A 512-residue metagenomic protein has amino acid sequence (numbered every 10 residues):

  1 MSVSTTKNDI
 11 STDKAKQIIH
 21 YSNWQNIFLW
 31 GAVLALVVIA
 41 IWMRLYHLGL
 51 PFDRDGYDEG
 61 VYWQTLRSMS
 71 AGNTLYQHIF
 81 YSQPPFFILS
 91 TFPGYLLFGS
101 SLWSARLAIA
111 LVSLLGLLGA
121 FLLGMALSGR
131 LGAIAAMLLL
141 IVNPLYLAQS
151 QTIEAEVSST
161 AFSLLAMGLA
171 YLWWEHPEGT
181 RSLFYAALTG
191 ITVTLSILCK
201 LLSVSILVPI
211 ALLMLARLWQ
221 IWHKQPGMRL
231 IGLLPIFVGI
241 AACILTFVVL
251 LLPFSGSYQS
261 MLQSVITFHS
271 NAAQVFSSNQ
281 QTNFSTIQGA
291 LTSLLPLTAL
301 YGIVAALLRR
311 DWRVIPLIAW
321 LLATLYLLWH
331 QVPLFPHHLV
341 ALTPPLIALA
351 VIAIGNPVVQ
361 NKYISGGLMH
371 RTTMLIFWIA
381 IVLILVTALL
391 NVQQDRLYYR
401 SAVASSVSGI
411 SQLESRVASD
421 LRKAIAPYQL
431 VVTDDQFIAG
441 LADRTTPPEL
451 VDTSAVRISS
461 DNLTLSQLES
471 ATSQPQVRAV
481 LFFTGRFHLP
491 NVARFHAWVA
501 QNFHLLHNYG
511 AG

Functional and structural regions predicted by a protein language model:
T6-N8, I206-A241, I303-R309, A348 (+1 more regions): Perimembrane helix-loop-helix junctions
W30, A120-V142, T160-A161, P177-F184 (+2 more regions): Transmembrane-helix signature of polytopic, membrane-embedded enzymes that assemble or transfer cell-envelope glycans
A40-M43, A136-V142, A148, V193 (+1 more regions): Short helix- or helix-capping micro-motifs that position conserved polar/aromatic residues at function-defining sites
M43, G232-A272, H330, I384-A388 (+1 more regions): Membrane-lumen/periplasm interface segments of specific transmembrane helices in polyprenyl phosphate-linked
M125-A126, L131, A166-L188, L218-W222 (+2 more regions): Membrane-interface transmembrane helices that cradle and orient dolichyl/undecaprenyl
A136-M137, L183-L201, L207-L212, L321-H330: Membrane-interface alpha helices of multi-pass inner-membrane proteins
S150, E156, S205, L325-W378: Hydrophobic/aromatic-rich transmembrane helices and adjacent perimembrane loops
L201-S203, S255-G256, A380-G512: Extracytoplasmic
